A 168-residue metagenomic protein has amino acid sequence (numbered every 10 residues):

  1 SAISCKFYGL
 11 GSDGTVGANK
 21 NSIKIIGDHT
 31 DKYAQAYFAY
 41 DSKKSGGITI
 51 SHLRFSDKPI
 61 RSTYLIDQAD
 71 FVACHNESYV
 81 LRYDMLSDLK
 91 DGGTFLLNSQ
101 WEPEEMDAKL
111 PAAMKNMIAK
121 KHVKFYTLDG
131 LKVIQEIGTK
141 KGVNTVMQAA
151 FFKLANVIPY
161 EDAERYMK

Functional and structural regions predicted by a protein language model:
A2-G11, V16-K168: Active-site cofactor/cluster-binding pocket
